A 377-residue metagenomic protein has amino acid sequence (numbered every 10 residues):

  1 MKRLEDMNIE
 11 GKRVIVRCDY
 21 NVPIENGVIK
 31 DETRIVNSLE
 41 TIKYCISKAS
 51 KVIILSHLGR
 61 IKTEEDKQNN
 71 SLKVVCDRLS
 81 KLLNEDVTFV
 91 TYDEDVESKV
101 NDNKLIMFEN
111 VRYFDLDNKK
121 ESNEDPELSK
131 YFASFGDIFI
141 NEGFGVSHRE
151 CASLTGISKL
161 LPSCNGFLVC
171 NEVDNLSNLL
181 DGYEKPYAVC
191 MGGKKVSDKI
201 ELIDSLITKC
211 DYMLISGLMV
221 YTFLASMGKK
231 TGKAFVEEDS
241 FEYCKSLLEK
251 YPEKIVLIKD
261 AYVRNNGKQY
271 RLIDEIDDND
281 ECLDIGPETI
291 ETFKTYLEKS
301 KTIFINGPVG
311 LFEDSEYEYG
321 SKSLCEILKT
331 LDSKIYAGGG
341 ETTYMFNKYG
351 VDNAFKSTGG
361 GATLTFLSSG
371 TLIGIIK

Functional and structural regions predicted by a protein language model:
M1-K377: Active-site loop-to-helix "anion-binding N-cap" substructures in soluble metabolic enzymes
